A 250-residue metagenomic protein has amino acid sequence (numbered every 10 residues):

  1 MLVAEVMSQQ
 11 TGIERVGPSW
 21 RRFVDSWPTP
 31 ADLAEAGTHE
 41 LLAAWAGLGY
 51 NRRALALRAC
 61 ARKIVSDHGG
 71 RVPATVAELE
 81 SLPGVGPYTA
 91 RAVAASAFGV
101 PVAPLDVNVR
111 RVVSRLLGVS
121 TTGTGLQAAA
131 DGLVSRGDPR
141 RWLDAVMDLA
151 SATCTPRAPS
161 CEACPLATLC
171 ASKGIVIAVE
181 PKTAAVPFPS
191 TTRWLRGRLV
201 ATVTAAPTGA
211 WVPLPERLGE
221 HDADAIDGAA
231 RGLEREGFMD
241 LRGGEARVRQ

Functional and structural regions predicted by a protein language model:
M1-W194, T202-T204, T208-A223: Catalytic cores of DNA base-excision repair glycosylases
V93, G228-G232, R247-R249: Residues in the recognition helix of alpha-helical DNA-binding motifs
E220-R235: Short amphipathic alpha-helical interaction segments
E234-A246: A short, conserved structural fragment
